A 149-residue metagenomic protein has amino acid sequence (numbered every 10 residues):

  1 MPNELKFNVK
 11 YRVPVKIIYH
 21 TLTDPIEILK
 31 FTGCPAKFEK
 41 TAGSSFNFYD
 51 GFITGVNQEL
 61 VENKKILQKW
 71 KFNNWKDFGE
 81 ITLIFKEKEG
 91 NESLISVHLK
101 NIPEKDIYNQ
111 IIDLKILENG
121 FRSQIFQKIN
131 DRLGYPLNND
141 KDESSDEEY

Functional and structural regions predicted by a protein language model:
M1-K37, Y149: Hydrophobic ligand-binding cavity/cleft-lining segments
K16, H20, E59, D131: Replace "anionic and nucleotidyl ligands
T23-D24, G33, E62, F126 (+2 more regions): Residues at helix-coil transition
L29, N47, G51-L94, K100-P103: Hydrophobic-ligand binding "helix-grip"
C34-K40, F48-Y49: A solvent-exposed, acidic/Ser-Thr-rich amphipathic alpha-helical stretch
N101-Y149: A conserved amphipathic terminal alpha-helix motif
